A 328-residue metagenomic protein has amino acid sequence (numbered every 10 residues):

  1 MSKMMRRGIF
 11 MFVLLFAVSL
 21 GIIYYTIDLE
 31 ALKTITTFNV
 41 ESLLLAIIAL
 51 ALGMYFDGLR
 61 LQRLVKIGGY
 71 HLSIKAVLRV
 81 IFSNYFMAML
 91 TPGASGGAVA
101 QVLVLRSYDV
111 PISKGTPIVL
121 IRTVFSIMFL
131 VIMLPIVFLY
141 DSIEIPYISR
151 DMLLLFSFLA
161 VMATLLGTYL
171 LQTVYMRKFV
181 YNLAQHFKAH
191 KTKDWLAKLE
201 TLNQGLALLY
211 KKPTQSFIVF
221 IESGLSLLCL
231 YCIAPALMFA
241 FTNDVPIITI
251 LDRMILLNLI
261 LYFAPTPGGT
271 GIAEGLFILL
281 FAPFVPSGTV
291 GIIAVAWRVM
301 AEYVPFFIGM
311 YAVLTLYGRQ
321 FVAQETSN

Functional and structural regions predicted by a protein language model:
M1-F82, I148-L261, M300-N328: Predominantly cytoplasmic-facing regulatory/coupling regions of multi-pass membrane proteins
Y55-G58, T91-V102, I260-F277: Transmembrane helix boundary and interhelical junction motifs in multipass membrane proteins
K66-I67, M89, S107, L139 (+5 more regions): Transmembrane helix-loop junction
K75-A76, G93, A98, Y108-V124 (+1 more regions): Membrane-interface alpha-helices at helix entry/exit sites of multi-pass transporters
L78, F82-D109, L196-N203: Extended non-transmembrane interhelical loops and adjacent amphipathic helices of multipass membrane proteins
Y85, M89-S95, T123-P135: Mid-bilayer segments of alpha-helical transmembrane spans in multi-pass integral membrane proteins that mediate
M133-E144, M310-Y311: Transmembrane alpha-helix termini and helix-breaking/packing motifs in multi-pass membrane transporters
L199-L202, P265-G269, G275-R298: Hydrophobic alpha-helical transmembrane segments in multi-pass integral membrane proteins
